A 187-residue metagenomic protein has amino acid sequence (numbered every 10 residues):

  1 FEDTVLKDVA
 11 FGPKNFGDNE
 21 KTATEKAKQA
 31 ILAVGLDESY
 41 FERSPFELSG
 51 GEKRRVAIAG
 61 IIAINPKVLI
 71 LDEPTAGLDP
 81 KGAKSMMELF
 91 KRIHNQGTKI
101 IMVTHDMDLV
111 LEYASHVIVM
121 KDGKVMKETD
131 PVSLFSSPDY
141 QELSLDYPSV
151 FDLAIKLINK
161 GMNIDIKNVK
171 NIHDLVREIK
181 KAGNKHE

Functional and structural regions predicted by a protein language model:
T22-S39: Conserved ABC ATPase "signature" region
S44-L48, E52: Conserved ABC ATPase signature
I58: Hydrophobic anchor residue at the start of the ABC signature
L69-D72: Catalytic Walker B motif of ABC-type/P-loop ATPase nucleotide-binding domains
T104-H105: H-loop/switch region of ABC-family ATPase nucleotide-binding domains
V110-E112: A short, surface-exposed alpha-helical micro-motif characterized by mixed small hydrophobic and charged/polar residues
D122-G123: Conserved ABC ATPase "signature" C-loop
